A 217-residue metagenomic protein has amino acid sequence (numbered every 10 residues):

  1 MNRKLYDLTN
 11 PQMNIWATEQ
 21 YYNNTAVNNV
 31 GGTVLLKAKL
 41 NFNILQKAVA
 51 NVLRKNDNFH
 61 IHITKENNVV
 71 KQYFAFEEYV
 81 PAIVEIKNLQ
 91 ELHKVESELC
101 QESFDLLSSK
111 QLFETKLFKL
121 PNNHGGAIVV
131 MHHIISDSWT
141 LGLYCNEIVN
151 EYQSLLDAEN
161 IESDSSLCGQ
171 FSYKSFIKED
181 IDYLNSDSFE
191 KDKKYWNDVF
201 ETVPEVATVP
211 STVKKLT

Functional and structural regions predicted by a protein language model:
M1-N23, Q46-L92, S109-Q111, N146 (+2 more regions): Short amphipathic alpha-helices and their capping loops
R3-Y6, T25-K47, L107-V129, K191 (+1 more regions): Gly/Ser/Thr-rich phosphate-binding loops and adjoining beta-strand/alpha-helix segments that form adenosine-phosphate
L5-D7, P11, A17, F118-S172: Active-site-proximal acidic secondary-structure segment that organizes catalysis
K37-H60, V129-N146: Acyl activation and transfer enzymes in specialized metabolism, enriched for ANL adenylate-forming modules
H60, C100-L107: Short catalytic/binding micro-motifs of nucleotide second-messenger systems
L92-E98: Acidic/proline- and glycine-rich, intrinsically disordered low-complexity segments that serve as regulatory linkers
L99-S103, I134, E179, Y183: Alpha-helix C-capping/helix-to-loop hinge sites
